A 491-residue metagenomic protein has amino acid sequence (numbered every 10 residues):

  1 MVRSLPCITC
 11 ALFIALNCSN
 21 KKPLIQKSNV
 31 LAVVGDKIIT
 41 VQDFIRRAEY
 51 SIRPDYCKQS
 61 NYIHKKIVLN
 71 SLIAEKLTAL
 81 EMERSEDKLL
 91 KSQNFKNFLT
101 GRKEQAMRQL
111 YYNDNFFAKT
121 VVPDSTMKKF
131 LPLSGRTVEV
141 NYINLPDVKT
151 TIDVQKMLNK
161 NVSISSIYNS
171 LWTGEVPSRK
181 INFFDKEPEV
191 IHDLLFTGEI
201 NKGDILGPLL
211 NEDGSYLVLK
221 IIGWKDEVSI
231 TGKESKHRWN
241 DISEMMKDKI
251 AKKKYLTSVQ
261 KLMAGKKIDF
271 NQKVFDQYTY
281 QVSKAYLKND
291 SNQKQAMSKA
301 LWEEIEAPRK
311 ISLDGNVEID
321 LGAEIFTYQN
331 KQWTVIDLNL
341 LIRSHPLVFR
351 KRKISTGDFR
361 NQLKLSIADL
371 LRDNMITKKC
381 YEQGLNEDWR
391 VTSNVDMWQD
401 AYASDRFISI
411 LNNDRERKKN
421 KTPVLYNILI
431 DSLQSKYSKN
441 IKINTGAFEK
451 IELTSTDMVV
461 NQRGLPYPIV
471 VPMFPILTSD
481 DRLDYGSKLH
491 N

Functional and structural regions predicted by a protein language model:
M1-N29, V41: Bacterial Sec-dependent N-terminal signal peptides
S19-I39, C57-N491: Peptidyl-prolyl cis-trans isomerase
I39-R47: Short extracytoplasmic
R47-D55: Acidic/histidine-rich, surface-exposed loop or edge segments in extracytoplasmic proteins
